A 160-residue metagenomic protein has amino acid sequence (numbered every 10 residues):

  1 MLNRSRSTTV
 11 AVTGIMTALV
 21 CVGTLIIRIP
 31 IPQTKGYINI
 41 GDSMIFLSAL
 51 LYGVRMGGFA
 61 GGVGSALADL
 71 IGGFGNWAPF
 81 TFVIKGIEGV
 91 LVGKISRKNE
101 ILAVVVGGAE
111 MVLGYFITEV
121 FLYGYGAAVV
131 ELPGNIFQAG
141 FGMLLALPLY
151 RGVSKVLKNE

Functional and structural regions predicted by a protein language model:
M1-E160: Loop-helix junctions at membrane interfaces
